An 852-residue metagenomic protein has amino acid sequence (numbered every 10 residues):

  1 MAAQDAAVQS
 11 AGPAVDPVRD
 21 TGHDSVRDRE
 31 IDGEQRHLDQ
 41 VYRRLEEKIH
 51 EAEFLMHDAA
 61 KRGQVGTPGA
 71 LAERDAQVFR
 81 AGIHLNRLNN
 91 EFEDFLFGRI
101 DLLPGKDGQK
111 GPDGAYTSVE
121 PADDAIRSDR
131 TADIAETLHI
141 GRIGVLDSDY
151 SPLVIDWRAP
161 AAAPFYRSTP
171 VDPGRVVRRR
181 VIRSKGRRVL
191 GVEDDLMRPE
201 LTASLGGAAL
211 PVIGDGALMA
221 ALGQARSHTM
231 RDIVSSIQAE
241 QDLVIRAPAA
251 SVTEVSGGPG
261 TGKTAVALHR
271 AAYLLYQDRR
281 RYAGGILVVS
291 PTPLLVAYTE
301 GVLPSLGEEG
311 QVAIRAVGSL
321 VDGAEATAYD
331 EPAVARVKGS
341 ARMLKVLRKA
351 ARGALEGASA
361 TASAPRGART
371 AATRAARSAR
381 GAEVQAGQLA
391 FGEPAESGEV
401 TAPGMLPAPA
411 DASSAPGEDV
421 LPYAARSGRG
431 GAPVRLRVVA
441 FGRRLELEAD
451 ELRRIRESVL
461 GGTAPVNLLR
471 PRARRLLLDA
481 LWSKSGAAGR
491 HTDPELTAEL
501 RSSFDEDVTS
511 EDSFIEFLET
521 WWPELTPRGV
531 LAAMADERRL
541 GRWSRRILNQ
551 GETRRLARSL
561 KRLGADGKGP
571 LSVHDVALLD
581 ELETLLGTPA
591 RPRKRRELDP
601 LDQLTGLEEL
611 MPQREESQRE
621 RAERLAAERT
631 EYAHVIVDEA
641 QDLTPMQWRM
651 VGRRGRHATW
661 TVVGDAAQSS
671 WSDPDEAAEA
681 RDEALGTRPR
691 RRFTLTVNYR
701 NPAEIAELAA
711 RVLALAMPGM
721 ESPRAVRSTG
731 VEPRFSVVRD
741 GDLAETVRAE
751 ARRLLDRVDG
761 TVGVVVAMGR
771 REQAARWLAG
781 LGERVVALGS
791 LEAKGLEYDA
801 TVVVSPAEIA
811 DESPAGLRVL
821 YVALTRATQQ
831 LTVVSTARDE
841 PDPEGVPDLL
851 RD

Functional and structural regions predicted by a protein language model:
M1-L243, L607-E608, R851-D852: Extended, charged low-complexity regulatory segments
A2-D16, D20, D24, D28-G33 (+13 more regions): P-loop NTPase Walker
F92, G108, D113-A163, G310-A368 (+4 more regions): Conserved P-loop NTPase-based nucleic-acid remodeling module centered on helicase motor cores
I213-G214, L320-D330, R453-E457, D493-A498 (+2 more regions): Short acidic (Asp/Glu) and glycine-rich catalytic loops that position anionic groups and cofactors
G223, G285, V289, D330-S340 (+6 more regions): Hydrophobic alpha-helical scaffolding
G284, P293-V321, E325-K338, E583-A590 (+5 more regions): Conserved helicase motor core of SF1/SF2 NTP-dependent helicases
A341, K345-G462, A751: Conserved AAA+ ATPase small/helical "lid" subdomain
A376-R380, Q385, A395-S397, G430-H634 (+1 more regions): Conserved helicase NTPase catalytic core signature
